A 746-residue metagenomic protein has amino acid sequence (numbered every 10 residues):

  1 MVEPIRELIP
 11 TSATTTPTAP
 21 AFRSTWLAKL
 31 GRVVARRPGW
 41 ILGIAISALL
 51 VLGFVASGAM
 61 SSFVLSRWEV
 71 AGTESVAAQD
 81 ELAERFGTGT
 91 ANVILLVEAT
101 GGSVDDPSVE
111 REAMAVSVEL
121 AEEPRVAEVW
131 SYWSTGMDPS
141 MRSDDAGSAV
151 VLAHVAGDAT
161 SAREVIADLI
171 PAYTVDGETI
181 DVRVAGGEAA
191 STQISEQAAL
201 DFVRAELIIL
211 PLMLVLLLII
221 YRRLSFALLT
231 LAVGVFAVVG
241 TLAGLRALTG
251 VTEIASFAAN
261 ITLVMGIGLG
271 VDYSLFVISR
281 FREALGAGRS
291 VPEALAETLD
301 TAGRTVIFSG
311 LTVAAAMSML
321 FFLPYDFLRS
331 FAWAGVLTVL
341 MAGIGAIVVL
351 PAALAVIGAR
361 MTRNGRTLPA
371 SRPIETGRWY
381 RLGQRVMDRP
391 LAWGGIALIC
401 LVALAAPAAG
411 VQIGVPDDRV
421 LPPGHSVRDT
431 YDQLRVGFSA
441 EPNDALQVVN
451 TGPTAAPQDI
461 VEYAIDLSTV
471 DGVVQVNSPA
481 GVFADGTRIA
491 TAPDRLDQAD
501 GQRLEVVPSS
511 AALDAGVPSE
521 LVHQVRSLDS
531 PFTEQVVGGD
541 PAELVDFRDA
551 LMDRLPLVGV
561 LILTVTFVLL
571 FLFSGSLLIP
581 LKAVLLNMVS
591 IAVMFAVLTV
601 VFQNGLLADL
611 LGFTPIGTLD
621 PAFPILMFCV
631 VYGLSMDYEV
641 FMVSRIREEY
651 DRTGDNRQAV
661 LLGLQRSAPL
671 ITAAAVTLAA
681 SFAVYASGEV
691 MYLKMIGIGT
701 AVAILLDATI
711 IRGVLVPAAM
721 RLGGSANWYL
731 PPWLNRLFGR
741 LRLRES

Functional and structural regions predicted by a protein language model:
M1-S62, V126, G157-I413, P541-S746: Membrane-embedded transmembrane helical bundles of large multi-pass transporters/channels
F63-S66, P416-D417: Short hinge/gating elements
S66-R67, V104: A detector of helix-start/N-cap boundary segments at the beginnings of structured domains
G72-N92, T100-E188, Q412-A608, T618 (+2 more regions): Structured non-transmembrane domains adjacent to transmembrane bundles in polytopic membrane proteins
